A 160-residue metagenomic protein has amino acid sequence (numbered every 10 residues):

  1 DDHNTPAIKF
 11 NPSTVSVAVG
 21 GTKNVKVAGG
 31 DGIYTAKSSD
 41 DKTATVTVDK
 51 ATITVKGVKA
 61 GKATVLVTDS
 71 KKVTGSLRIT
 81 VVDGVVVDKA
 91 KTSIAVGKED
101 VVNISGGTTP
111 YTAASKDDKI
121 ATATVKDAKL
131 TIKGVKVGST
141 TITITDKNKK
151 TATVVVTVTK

Functional and structural regions predicted by a protein language model:
D1-K160: Extracytoplasmic soluble-region selector
